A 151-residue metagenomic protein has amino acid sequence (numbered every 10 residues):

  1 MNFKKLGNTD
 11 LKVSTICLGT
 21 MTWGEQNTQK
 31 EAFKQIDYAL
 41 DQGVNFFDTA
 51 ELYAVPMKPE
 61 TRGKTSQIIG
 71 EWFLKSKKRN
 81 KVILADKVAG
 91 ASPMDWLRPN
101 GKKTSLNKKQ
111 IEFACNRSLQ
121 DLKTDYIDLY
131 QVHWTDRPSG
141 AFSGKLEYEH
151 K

Functional and structural regions predicted by a protein language model:
M1-D86, D125: N-terminal binding-site loop/beta-alpha segment at the start of enzyme catalytic domains that lines or forms
K5, K34, P56, E71 (+4 more regions): Short, well-ordered helical secondary-structure segments
T9, I16, W23, S92-D95 (+1 more regions): Residue-level signal for well-ordered alpha-helical segments
T22, E51-Y53, V88-S92, Q131-D136: Active-site-proximal loop/turn and secondary-structure-junction residues that shape catalytic pockets, frequently
Q26, V55-M57, M94, R137-G140: Glycine/Thr-rich phosphate-binding loops of Rossmann-like dinucleotide-binding domains
D95-K151: Glycine/proline-rich, positively charged, aromatic-decorated active-site loop/lid region on the catalytic face
